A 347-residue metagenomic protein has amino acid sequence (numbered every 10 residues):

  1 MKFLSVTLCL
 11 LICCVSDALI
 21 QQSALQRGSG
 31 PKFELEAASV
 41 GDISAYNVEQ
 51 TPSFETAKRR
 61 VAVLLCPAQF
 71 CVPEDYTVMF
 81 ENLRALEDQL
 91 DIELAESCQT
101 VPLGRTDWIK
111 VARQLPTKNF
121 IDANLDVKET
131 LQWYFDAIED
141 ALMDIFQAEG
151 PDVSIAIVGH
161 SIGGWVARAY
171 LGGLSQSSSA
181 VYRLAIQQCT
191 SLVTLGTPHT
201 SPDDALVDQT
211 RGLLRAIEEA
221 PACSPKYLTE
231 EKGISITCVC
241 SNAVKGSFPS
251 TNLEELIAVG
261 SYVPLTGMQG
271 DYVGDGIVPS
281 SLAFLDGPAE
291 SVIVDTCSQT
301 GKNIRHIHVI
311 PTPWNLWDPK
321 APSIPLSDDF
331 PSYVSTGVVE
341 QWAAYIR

Functional and structural regions predicted by a protein language model:
M1-Q26: N-terminal chloroplast transit peptides
G28-T56: Short N-terminal or domain-adjacent regulatory/targeting segments
G41, T51-I155: Active-site catalytic motif of lipid deacylating hydrolases and related acyltransferases
L64, Q99, A156, S191-V193 (+1 more regions): A structural signal for isolated positions on well-ordered beta-strands in alpha/beta enzyme cores
L64-A68, H160-S161, G196, D275: The conserved beta1-alpha1 loop
E74, Q132, L171-R347: Helical cap/lid subdomain of alpha/beta-hydrolase-fold lipid enzymes that gates access to the catalytic pocket
E81, A85, A169-Q176: Short, well-ordered alpha-helices that flank and scaffold nucleotide-derived cofactor binding pockets
G159, G163, A167: Gly/Ala-rich beta-loop-alpha elbow adjacent to hydrolase catalytic centers
